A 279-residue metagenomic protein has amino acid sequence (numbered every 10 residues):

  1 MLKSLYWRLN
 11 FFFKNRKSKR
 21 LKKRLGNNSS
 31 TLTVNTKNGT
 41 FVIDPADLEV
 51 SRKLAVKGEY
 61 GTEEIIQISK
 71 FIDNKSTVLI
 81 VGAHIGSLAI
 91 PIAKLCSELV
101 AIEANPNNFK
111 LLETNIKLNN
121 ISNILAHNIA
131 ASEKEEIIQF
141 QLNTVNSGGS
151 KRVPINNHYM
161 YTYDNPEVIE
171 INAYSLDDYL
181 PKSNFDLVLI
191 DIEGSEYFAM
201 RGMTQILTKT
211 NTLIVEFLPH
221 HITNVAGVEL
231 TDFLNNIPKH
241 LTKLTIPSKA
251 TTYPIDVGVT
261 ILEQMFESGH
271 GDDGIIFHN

Functional and structural regions predicted by a protein language model:
M1-N115, N119, Y161-I169, Y179-P181 (+1 more regions): S-adenosyl-L-methionine
D47, A83-I85, P106, A131-E133 (+2 more regions): Short, glycine/acidic-enriched loop or turn micro-motifs at the edges of active sites
V56-L79, I121, L125, I137-Q139 (+3 more regions): Short internal loop-to-helix segment that lines adenine-nucleotide cofactor pockets
C96, F185, L207-T210, L241: Core-facing hydrophobic residues within beta-strands of well-ordered domains
I102, I190, V215-E216: Active-site flanking residues adjacent to catalytic metal/cofactor-binding acidic residues
E113-T114, L118-G149: Core alpha/beta nucleotide-donor-binding catalytic domains of modification enzymes
T210-L218: Conserved beta-strand signature within the Rossmann-like core of class I S-adenosyl-L-methionine
